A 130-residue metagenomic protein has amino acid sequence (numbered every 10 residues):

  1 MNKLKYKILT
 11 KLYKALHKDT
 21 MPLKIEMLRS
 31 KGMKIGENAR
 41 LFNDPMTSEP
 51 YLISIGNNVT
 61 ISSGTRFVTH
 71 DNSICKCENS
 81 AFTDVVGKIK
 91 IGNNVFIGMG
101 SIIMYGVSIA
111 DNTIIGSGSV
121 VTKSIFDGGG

Functional and structural regions predicted by a protein language model:
M1-G32, E37-N38, G130: Terminal amphipathic alpha-helical/low-complexity segments used for targeting or macromolecular assembly
L12-Y13, D44, S80, G98: A generic structural signal for short
E37, F42-N43, S48, G56-N57 (+10 more regions): Left-handed beta-helix
C75-T83: Flexible, solvent-exposed loop segments that connect beta-strands
